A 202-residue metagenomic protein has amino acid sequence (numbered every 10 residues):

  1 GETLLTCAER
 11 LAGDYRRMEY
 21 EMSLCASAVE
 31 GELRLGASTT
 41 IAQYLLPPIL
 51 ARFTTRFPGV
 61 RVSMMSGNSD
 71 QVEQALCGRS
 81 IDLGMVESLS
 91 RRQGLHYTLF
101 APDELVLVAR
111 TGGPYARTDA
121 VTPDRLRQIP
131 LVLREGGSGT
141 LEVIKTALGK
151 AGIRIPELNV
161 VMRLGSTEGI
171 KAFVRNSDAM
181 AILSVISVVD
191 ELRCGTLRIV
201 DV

Functional and structural regions predicted by a protein language model:
G1-L24, E30: Alpha-helical "hinge/linker" immediately C-terminal to small N-terminal DNA-binding modules
A26-L33, D124-Q128: Immediate post-signal peptide segment of exported/extracytoplasmic ligand-binding proteins
A28-Q93: Central regulatory/effector-binding core of bacterial HTH transcription factors
E32-G36, G84, V108, V132 (+1 more regions): Short, well-ordered beta-strand segments
N68-E73, C77-I81, V86-E87, K145 (+1 more regions): Hydrophobic hinge/microswitch elements
R92-L105, A109-V132, G136: Flexible hinge/capping segments at coil-to-helix
H96-V106, N159, L192-V202: Short beta-strand->loop
Y115-A116, P130-G152, V185: Secondary-structure junction motif
